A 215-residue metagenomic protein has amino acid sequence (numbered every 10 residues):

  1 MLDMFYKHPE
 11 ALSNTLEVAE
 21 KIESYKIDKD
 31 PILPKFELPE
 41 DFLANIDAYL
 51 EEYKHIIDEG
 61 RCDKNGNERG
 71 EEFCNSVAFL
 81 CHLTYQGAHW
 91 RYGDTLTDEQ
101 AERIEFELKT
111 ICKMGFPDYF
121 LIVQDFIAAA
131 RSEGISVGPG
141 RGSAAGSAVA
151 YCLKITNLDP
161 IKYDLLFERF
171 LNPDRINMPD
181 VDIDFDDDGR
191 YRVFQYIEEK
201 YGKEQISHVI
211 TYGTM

Functional and structural regions predicted by a protein language model:
M1-M215: Phosphodiester-processing cores and adjacent nucleic acid-binding clamps
